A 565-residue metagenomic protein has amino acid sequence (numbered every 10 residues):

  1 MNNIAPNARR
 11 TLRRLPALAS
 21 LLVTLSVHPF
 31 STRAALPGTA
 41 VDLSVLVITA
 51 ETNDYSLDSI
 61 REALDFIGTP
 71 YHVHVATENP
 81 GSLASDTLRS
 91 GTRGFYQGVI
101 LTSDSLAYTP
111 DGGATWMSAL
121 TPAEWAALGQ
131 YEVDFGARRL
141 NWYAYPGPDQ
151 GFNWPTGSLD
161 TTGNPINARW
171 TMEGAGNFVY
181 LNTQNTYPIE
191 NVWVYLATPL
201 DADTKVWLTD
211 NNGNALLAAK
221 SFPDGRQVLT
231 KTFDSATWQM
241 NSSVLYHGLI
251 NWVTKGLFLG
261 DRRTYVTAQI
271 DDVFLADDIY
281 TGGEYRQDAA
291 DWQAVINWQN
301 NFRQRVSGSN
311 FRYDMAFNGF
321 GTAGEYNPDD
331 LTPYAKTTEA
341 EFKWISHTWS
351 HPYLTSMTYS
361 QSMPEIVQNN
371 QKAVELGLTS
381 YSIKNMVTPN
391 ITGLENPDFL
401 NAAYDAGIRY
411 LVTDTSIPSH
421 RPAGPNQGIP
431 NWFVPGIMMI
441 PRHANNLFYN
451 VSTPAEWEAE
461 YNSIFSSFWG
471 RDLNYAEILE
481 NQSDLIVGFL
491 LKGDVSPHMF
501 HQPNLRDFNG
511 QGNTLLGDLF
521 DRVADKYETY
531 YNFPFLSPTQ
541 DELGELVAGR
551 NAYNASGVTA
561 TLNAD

Functional and structural regions predicted by a protein language model:
N2-A19: Bacterial N-terminal signal peptides that target proteins for export
P16-H28: Bacterial N-terminal signal peptides
S44, A126-A127, E132-F135, W142-F152 (+7 more regions): Metal-dependent polysaccharide deacetylase catalytic core of the NodB/CE4 family, i.e., the active-site-bearing domain
L46-N141, G147-D149: Helical hinge/lid and interdomain linker segments adjacent to catalytic or ligand-binding clefts that mediate domain
V75, L245-T267, A294-G321, V374-L376 (+2 more regions): C-terminal domain-boundary segment and adjacent tail
F135-N211: An acidic, glycine-rich "communication" segment
W193-W207, G213-G225, S243-G248, W252 (+5 more regions): Active-site-adjacent pocket scaffolds in enzyme catalytic domains
V253-G282, R286, N445-P538: Catalytic grooves of carbohydrate-active enzymes
